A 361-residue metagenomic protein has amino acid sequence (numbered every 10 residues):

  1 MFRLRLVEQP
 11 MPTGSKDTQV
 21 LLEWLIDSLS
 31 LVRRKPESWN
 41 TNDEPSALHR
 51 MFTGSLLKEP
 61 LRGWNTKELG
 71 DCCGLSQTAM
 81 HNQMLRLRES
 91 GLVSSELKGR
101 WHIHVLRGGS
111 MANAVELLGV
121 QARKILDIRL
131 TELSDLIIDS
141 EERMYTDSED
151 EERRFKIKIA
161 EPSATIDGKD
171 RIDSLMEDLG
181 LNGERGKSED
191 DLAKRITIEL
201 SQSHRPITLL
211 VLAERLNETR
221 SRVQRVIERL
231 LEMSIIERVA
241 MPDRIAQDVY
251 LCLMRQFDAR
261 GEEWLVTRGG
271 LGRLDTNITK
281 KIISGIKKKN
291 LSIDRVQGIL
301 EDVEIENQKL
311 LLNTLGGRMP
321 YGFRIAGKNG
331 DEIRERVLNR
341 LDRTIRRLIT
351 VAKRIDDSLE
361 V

Functional and structural regions predicted by a protein language model:
P10-M51, K156-R195: Short alpha-helical segments that sit at the start of domains
N42, L56-R62, R86, L200-R205 (+1 more regions): Short helix-capping/hinge SLiMs at alpha-helix to coil transitions
P60-C72, S203-R215: Short acidic, hydrophobic short linear motifs in intrinsically disordered regions
G74-E89, N217-E232, R238: Short amphipathic alpha-helical interaction segments
L85-E89, L97, R107-A112, E116-L117 (+1 more regions): DNA-contacting interfaces and partner/effector-binding or oligomerization modules in DNA-centric proteins
L97-H104, G108-G109, A240-C252, T314-Y321: Short, Lys/Arg-rich nucleic-acid/phosphate-binding segment
N113-A160, R260-V361: Amphipathic alpha-helical dimerization/coiled-coil segments that flank or bridge DNA-binding/regulatory modules
R220-G285: Internal, charge-rich low-complexity segments
